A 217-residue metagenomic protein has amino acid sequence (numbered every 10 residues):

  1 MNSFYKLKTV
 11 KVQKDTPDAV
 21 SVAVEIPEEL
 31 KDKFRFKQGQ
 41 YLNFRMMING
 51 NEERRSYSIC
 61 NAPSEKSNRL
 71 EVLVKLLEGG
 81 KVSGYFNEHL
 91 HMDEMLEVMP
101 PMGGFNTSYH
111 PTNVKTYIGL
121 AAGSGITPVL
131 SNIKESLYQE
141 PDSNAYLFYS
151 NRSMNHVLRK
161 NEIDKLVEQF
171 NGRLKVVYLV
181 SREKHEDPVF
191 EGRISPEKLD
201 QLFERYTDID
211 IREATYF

Functional and structural regions predicted by a protein language model:
N2-E94, M99, K115, N151-S153 (+2 more regions): Ferredoxin-reductase
G84-F217: FNR/FR-type flavoprotein reductase catalytic core
